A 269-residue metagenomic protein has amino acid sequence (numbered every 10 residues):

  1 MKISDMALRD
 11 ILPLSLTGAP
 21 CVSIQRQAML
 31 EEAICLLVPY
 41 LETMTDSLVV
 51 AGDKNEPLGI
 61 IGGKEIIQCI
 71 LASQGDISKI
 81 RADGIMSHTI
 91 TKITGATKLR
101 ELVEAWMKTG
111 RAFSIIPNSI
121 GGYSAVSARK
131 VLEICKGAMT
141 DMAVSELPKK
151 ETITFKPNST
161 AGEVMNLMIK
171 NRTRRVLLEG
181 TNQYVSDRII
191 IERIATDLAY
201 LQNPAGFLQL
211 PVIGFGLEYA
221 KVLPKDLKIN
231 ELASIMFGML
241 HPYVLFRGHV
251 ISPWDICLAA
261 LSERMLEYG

Functional and structural regions predicted by a protein language model:
M1-A19, G62-T91, E101-T109, S119-I153 (+4 more regions): Tandem CBS (Bateman) regulatory domains
M1-I61, E65: Hydrophobic, helix-prone linear segments
V22-T45, G52, K92-R111, P117-N118 (+5 more regions): The conserved cystathionine-beta-synthase
E56-G59, S114, G122-S124, G180-Y184 (+1 more regions): Conserved glycine-centered beta-strand/turn positions repeated across beta-sheet architectures
R174-R175, R188: Basic side chains
